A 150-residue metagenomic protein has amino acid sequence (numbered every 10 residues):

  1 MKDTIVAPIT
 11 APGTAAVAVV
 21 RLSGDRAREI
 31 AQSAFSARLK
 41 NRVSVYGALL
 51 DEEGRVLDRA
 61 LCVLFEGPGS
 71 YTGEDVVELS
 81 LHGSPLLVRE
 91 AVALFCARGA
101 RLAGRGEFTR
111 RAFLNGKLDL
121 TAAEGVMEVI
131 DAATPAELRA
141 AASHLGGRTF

Functional and structural regions predicted by a protein language model:
M1-R139, S143-G147: A glycine-rich (often HGG/GG-containing) alpha/beta subdomain
